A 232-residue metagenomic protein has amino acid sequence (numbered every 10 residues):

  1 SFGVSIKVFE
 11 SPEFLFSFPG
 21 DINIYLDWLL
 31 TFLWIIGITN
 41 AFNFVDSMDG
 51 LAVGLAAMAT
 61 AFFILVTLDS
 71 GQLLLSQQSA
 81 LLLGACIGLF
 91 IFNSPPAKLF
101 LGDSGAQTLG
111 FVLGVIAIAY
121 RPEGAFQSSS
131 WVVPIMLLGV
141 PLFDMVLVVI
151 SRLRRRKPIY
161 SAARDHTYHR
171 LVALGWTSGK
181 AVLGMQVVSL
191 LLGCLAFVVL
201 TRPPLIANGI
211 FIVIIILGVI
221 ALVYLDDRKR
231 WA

Functional and structural regions predicted by a protein language model:
S1-L26, L30, Q127-A232: N-terminal transmembrane signal-anchor/hairpin module of polytopic inner-membrane proteins
S1-M145: "…together with the soluble PPM/PP2C metallo-phosphatase catalytic core" -> "…together with the soluble PPM/PP2C
